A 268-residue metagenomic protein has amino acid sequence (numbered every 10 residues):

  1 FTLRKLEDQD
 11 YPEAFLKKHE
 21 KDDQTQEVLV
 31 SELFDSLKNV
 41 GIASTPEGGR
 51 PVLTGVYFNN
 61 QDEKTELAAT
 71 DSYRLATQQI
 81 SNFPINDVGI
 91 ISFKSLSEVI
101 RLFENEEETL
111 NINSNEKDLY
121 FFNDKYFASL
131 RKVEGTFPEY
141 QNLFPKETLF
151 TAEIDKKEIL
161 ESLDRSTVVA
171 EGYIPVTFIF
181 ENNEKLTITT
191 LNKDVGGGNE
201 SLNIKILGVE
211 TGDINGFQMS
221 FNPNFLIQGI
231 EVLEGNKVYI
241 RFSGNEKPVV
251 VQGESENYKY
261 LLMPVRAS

Functional and structural regions predicted by a protein language model:
F1-S268: Structural preference for solvent-exposed beta-strand-turn elements and adjacent flexible terminal/loop segments within
